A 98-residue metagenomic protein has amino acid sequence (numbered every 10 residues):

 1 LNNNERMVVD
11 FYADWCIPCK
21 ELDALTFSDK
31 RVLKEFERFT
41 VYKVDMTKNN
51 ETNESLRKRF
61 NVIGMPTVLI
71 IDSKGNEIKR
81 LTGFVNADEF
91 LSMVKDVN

Functional and structural regions predicted by a protein language model:
L1-N3, K34-F36, F60-I63: A structural signal for short secondary-structure junctions
N2-C16: Short active-site neighborhood of thiol/selenol oxidoreductases, capturing the structured segment around
V8-V9, V41, V68: Hydrophobic beta-strand anchors of alpha/beta hydrolase catalytic cores
V9, K34, D88-S92: Solvent-exposed, polar/charged alpha-helical surfaces in well-ordered, non-transmembrane soluble domains, broadly
P18-E37: Typically the conserved alpha-helix immediately C-terminal to a functionally engaged Cys/Sec in thioredoxin-like
T26-F27, I63-M65, L69-N98: Non-catalytic, surface beta->alpha helical segment in thiol-disulfide oxidoreductase systems
D45-T47: Conserved acidic residues
E51-M65: Structural alpha/beta surface segment adjacent to cysteine/selenocysteine redox centers across thiol/disulfide enzymes
